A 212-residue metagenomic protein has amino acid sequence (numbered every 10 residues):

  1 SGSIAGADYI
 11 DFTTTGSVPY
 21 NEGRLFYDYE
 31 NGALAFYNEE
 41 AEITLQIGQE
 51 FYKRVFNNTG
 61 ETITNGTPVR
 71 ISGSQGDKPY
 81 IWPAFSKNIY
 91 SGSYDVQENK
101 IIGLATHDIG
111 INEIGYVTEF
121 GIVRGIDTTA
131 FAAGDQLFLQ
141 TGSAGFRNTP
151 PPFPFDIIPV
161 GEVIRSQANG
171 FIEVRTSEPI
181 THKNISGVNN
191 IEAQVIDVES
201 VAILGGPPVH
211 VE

Functional and structural regions predicted by a protein language model:
S1, G6-N184, H210-E212: Glycine-anchored, exposed beta-strand/edge motif detector
S1-A5, N184-G206, H210: Fibrous stalk/shaft segments of extracellular and virion attachment machinery
